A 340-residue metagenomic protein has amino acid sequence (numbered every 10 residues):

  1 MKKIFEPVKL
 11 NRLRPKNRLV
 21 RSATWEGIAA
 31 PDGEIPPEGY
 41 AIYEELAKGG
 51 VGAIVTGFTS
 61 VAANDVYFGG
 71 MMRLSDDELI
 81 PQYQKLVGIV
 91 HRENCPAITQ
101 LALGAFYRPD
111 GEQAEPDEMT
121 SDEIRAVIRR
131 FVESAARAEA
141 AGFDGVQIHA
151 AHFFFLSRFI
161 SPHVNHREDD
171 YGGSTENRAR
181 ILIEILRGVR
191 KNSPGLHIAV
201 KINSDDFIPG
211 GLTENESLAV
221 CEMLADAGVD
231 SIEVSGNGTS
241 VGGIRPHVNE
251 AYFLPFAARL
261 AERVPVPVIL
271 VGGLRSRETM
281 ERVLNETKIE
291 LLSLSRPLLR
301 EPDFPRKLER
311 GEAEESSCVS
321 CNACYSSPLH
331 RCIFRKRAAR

Functional and structural regions predicted by a protein language model:
M1-R340: Flavin-dependent oxidoreductase catalytic cores
